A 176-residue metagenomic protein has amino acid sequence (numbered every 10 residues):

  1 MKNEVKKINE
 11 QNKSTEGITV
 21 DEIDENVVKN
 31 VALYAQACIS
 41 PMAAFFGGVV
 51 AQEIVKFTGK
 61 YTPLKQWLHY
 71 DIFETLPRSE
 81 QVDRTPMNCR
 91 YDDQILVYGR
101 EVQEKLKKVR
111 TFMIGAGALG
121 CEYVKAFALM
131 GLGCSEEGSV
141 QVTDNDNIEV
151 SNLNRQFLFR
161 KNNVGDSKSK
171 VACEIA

Functional and structural regions predicted by a protein language model:
M1-A176: Adenine nucleotide-associated cytosolic modules
